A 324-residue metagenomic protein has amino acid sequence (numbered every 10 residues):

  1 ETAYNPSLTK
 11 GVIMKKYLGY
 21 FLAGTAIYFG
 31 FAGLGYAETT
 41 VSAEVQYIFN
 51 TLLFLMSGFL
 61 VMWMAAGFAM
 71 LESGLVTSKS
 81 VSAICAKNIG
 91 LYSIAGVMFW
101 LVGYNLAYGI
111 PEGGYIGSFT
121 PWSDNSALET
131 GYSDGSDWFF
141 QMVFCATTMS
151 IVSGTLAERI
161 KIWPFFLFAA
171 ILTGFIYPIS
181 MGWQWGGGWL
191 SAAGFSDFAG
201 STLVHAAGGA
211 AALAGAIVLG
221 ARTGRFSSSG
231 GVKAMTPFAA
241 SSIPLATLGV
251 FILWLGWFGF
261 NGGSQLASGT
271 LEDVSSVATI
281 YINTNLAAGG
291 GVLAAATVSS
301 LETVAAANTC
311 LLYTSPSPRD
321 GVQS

Functional and structural regions predicted by a protein language model:
E1-I13: Short, Lys/Arg-enriched N-terminal segments with co-localized hydrophobic residues within the first ~10-30 amino acids
P6-L8, F119, P318: Compositionally biased regions
M14-E38: N-terminal secretory/membrane targeting signals
E38-F226, P237-F251, L255-N285, G289 (+2 more regions): Metal/cofactor- and membrane transport-associated sequence elements
S229-M235: Membrane-interfacial, low-structure loops and terminal tails that flank and connect transmembrane helices in multi-pass
G290-A295, S315: Specific transmembrane alpha-helix
C310: Acidic, glycine-enriched active-site microenvironments
Y313-S324: Single conserved hydrophobic/aromatic residue that forms the stacking wall/gate of nucleotide- or nucleobase-binding
